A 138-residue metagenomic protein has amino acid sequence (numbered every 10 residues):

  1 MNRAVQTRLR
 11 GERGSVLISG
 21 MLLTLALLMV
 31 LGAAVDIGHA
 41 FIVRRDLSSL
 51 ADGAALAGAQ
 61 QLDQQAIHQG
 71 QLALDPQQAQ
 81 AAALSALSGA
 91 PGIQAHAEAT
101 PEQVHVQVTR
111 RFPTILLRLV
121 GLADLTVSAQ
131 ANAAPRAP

Functional and structural regions predicted by a protein language model:
M1-Q77: Alpha-helical assembly-interface signal, strongest on the long, hydrophobic N-terminal helix that forms
N2-R3, I115-P138: Low-complexity, S/T/G/P-rich flexible repeat/linker segments used as non-globular hinges and stalks within
G20-M21, R45-D46, Q78, L116 (+2 more regions): Solvent-exposed, flexible loop/coil residues
L28, G89-P101, A123-A134: Short, surface-exposed, charge-dense and proline/glycine-enriched linear segments
G32-A34, A83-L84, V120-G121: Intrinsically disordered, low-complexity segments enriched in polar/charged residues with Gly/Pro, especially when
A55-V108: Short amphipathic secondary-structure patches
